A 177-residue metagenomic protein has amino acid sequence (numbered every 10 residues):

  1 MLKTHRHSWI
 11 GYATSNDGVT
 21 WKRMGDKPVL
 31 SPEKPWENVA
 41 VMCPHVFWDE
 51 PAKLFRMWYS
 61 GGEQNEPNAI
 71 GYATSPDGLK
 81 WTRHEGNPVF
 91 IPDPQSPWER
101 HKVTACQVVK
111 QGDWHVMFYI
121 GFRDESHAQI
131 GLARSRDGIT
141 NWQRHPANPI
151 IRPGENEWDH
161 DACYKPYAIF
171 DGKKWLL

Functional and structural regions predicted by a protein language model:
M1-L177: Carbohydrate-active catalytic/glycan-binding domains of CAZyme proteins, especially the secreted or lumenal ectodomains
